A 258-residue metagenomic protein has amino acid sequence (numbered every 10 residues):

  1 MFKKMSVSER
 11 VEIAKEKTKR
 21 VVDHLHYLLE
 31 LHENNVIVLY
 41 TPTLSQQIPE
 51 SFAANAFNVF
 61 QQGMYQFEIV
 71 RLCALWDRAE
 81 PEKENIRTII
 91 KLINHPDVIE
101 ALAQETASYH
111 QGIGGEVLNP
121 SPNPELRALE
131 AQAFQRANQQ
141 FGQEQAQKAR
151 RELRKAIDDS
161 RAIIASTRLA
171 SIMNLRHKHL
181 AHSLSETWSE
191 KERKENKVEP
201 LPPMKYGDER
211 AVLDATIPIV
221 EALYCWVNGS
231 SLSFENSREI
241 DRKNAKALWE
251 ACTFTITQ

Functional and structural regions predicted by a protein language model:
M1-R168, E195-Q258: Amphipathic alpha-helical interface segments
A162-E190: Histidine-centered, metal-coordinating catalytic motifs and their short helical/loop contexts
